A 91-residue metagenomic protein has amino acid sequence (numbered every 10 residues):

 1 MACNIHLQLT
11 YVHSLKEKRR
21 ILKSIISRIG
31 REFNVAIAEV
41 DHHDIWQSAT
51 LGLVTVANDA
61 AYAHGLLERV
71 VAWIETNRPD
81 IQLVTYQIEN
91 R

Functional and structural regions predicted by a protein language model:
M1-E32, A36, W73: N-terminal first-folded block
C3-L7, L51-L53, Y86-I88: A structural signal for short, well-ordered beta-strand segments
S24, T50-G52, E68: Residue-level signature of transmembrane alpha-helix interfaces in integral membrane proteins
G30, W46, T76-P79: A generic structural signal for short, non-catalytic loop/turn and secondary-structure boundary residues
F33-V40, I81-Q87: Short beta-strand elements
A38-D59, N90: Short, charge-patterned binding micro-sites
T55-R91: C-terminal structural segments of small proteins and small subunits
